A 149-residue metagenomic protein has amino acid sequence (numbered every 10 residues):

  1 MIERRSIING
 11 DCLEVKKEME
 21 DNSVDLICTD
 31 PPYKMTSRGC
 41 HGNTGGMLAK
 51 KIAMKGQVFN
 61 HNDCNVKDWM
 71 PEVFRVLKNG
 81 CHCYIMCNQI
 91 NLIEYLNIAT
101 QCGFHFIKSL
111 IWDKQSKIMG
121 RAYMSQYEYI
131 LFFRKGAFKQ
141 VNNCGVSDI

Functional and structural regions predicted by a protein language model:
M1-I149: Core catalytic lobe of class I
